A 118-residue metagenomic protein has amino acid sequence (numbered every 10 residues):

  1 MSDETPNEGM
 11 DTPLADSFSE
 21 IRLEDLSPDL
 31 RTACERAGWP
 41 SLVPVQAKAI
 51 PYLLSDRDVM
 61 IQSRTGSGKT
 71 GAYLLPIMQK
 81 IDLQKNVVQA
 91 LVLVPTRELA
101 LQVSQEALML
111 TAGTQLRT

Functional and structural regions predicted by a protein language model:
M1-R57, P95: N-terminal intrinsically disordered, low-complexity tails of helicases
S27-T32, W39, K85-T118: Conserved nucleic-acid-binding Ia/Ib motif block in the N-terminal RecA-like helicase ATPase lobe
A47, A72-Y73, L91: Hydrophobic alpha-helical transmembrane segments of integral membrane proteins, especially lipid-exposed positions
S55-I61, N86-A90: Pre-Walker A (Motif I) flank of P-loop NTPase domains
R57-I77: Walker A/P-loop
